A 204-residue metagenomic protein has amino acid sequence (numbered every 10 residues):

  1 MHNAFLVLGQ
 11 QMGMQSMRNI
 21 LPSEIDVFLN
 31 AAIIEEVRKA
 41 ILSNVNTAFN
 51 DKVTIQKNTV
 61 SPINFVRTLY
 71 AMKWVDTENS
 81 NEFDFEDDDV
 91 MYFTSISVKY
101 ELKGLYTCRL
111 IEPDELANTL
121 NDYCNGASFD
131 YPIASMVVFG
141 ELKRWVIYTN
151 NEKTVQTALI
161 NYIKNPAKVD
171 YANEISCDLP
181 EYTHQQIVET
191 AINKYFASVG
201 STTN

Functional and structural regions predicted by a protein language model:
M1-N204: Glycine-enriched, solvent-exposed interface loops adjoining structured elements
